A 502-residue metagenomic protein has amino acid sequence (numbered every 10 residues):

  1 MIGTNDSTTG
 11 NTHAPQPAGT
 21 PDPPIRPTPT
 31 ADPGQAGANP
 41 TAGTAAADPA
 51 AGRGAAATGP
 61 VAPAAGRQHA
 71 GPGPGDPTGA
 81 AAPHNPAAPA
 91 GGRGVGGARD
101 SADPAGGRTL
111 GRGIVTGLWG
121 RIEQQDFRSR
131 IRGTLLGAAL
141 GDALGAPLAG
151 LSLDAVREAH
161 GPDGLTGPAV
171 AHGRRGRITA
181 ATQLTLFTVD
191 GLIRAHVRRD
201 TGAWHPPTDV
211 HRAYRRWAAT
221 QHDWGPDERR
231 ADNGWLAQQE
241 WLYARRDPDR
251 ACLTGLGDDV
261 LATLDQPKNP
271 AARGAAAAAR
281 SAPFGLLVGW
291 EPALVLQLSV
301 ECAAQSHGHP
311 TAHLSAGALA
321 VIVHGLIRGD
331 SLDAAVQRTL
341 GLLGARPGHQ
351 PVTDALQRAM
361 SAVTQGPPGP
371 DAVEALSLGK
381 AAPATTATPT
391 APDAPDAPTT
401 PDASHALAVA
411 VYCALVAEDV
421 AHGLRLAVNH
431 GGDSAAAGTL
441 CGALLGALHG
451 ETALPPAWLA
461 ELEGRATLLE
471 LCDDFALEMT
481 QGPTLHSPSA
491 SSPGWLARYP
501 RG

Functional and structural regions predicted by a protein language model:
I2-H13, G19-D22, R26, R67 (+2 more regions): Structured, active/binding-site neighborhoods that engage oxygen-rich ligands
T9-R108: Long, intrinsically disordered, low-complexity tracts enriched in Ser/Thr with interspersed Pro and often acidic
